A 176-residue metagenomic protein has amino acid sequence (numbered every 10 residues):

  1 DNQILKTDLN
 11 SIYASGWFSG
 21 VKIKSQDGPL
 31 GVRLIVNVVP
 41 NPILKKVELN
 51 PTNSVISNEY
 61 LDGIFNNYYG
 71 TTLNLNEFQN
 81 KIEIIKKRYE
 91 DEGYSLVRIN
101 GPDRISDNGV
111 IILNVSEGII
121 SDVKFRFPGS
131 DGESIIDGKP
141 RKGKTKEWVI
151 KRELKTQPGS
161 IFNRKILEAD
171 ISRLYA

Functional and structural regions predicted by a protein language model:
D1-A176: Periplasmic polypeptide-binding modules associated with outer-membrane biogenesis and secretion
